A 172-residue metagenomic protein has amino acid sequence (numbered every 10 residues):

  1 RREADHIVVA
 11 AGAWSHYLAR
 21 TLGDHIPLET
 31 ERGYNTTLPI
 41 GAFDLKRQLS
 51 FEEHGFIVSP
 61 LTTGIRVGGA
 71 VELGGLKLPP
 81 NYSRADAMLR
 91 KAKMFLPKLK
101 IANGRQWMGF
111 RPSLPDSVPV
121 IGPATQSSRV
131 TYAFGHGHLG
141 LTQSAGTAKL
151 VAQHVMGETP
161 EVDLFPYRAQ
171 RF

Functional and structural regions predicted by a protein language model:
R2-S128: Active-site substrate-recognition segment that forms the wall of the catalytic cavity or substrate channel
A124-F172: C-terminal lid/capping helical subdomain adjacent to the catalytic/cofactor pocket in oxidative enzymes
